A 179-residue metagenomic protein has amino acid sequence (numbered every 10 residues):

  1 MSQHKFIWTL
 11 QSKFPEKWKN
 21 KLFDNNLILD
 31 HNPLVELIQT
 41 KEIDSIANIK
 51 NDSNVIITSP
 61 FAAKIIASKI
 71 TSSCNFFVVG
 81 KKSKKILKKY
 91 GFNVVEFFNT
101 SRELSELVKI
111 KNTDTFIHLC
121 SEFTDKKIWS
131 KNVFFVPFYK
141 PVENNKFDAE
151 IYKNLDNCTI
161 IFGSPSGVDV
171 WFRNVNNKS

Functional and structural regions predicted by a protein language model:
M1-S179: Signature of uroporphyrinogen-III synthase
